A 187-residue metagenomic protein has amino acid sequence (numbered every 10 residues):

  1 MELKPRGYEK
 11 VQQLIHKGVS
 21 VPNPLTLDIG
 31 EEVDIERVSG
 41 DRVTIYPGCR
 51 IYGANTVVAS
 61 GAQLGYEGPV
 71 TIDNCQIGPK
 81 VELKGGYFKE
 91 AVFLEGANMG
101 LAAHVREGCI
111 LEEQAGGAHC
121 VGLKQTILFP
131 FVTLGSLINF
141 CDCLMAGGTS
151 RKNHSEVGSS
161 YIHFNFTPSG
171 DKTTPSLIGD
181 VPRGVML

Functional and structural regions predicted by a protein language model:
M1-V185: Domain-scale signature associated with acetyltransferase and cell-envelope carbohydrate enzymes
